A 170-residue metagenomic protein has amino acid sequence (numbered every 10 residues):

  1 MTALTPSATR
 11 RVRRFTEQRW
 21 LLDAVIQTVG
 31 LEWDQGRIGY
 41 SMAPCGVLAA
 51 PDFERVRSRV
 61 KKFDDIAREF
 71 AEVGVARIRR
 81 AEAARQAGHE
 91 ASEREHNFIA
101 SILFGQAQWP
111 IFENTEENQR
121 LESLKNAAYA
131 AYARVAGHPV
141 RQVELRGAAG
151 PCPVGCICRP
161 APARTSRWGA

Functional and structural regions predicted by a protein language model:
M1-I66: Long, non-catalytic architectural segments outside compact domain cores
F70, Q119-R164: N-terminal cap/lid segment of alpha/beta-hydrolase-fold proteins
F70-G74, N97: Short amphipathic alpha-helical heptad-repeat segments
I78, F104-I111, Y129, A133: A structural signal for well-ordered alpha-helices, especially hydrophobic packing surfaces of coiled-coils
Q86-E90, Y132-V135: Flexible helix-coil transition and linker loops at the boundaries of alpha-helical arrays
E90, R94-R120: Short, charge-rich amphipathic alpha-helical segments embedded in non-transmembrane helical bundles/solenoids
R164-A170: Phosphate-binding active sites in nucleotide-utilizing proteins
